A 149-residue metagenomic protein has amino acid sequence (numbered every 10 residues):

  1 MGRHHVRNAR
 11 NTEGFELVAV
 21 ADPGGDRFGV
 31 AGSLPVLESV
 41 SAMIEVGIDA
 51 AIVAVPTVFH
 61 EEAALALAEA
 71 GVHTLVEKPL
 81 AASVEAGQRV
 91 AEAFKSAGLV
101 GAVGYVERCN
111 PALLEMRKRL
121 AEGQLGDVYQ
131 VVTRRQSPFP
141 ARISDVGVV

Functional and structural regions predicted by a protein language model:
M1-G32: N-terminal Rossmann-like dinucleotide-binding module
H5, L34-A91: Beta-loop-alpha module in the N-terminal Rossmann-like domain of NAD(P)-dependent dehydrogenases, especially those
A19, A50, Q130: Short, Asp-centered acidic motifs that coordinate Mg2+ and/or phosphate in catalytic or ligand-binding sites
P56, P79, V106, R135-Q136: Histidine-centered beta-alpha loop that forms part of the nucleotide-sugar donor binding/catalytic region in diverse
R89-E107, G126-V132: Rossmann-fold dehydrogenase core element
E107-V149: Predominantly a Rossmann-like dinucleotide-binding segment in NAD(P)-dependent oxidoreductases
